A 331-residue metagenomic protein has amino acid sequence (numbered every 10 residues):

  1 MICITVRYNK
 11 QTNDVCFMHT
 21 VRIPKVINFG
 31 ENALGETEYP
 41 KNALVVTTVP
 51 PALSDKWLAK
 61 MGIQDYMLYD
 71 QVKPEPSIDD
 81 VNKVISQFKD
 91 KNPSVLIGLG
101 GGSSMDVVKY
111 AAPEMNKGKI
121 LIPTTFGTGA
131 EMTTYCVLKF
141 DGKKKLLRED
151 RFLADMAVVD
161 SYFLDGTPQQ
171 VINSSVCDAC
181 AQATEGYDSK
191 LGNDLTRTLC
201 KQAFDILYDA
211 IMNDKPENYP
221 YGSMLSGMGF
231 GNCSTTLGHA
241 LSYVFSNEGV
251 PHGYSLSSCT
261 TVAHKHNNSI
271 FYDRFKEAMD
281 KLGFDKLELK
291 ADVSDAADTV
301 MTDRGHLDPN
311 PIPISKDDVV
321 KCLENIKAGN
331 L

Functional and structural regions predicted by a protein language model:
C3-D14, D273-L331: C-terminal charged capping/lid subdomain of soluble metabolic enzymes
C3-V95, K286: ATP/NTP phosphate-donor binding region
I78-Y162: Glycine/threonine-rich beta-strand-loop-alpha-helix active-site module that forms ligand/phosphate-binding
K91, Y135-C233: Carboxylate- and glycine-rich phosphate/diphosphate-binding segment that chelates Mg2+/Mn2+
K109-G118, F230-C233, V244-G249: Alpha-helix C-terminal capping segments
C180-T184, Y219-G227, L241, T260 (+2 more regions): Short alpha-helical scaffolding segments that buttress acidic/His motifs in well-ordered protein cores
T236, A240-K290: Active-site pocket-lining segment
